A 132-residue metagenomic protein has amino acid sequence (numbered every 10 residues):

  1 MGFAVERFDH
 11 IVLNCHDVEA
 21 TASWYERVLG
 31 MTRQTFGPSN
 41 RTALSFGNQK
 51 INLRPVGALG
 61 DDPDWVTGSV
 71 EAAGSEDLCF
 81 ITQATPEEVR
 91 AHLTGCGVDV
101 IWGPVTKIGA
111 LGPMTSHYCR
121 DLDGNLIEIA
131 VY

Functional and structural regions predicted by a protein language model:
M1-A20, E76-L78: N-terminal beta-strand motif that seeds the catalytic metal site of vicinal oxygen chelate
M1-A4, R90-Y132: Vicinal oxygen chelate
D9, G30, P38-N40, E76 (+1 more regions): Residue-level marker for the onset of beta-strands and adjacent loop->beta junctions in well-ordered domains
L13-G60: Core segments of cupin and vicinal oxygen chelate
A20-T21, T85-R90: Short, conserved charged micro-motifs
Q49-I51, E76, T115, L122: Change "...and in nucleic-acid phosphodiester-cleaving endonucleases..." to "...and in nucleic-acid processing enzymes
G60-P63, T67-S69, T106-P113: Short, flexible, glycine-rich and Lys/Arg-enriched loop motifs at helix boundaries that contact anionic partners
G68-E71, E76: Helix-adjacent hinge/juxtasegments
